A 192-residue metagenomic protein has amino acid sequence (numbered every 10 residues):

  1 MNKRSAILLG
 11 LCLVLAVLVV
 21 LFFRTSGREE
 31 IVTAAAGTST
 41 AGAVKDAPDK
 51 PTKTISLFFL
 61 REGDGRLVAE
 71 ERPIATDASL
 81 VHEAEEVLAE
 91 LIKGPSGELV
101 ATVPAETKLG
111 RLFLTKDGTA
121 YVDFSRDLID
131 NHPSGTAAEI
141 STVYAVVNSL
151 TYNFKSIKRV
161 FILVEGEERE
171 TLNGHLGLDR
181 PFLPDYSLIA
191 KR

Functional and structural regions predicted by a protein language model:
M1-R192: Bimodal "functional hotspot" detector
